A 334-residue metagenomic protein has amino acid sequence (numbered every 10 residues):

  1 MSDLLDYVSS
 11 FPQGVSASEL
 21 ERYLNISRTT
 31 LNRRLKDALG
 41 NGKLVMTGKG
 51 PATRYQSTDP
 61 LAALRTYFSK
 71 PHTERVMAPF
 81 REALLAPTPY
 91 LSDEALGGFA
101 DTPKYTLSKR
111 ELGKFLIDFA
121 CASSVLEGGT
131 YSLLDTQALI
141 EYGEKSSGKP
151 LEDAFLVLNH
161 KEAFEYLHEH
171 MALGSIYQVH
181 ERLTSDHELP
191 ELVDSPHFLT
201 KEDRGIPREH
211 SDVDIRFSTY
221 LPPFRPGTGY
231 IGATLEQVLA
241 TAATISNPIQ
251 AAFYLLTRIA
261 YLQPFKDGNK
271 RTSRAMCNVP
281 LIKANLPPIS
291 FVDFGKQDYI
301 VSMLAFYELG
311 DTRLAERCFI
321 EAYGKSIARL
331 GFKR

Functional and structural regions predicted by a protein language model:
M1-R334: FIC/Doc superfamily catalytic core
